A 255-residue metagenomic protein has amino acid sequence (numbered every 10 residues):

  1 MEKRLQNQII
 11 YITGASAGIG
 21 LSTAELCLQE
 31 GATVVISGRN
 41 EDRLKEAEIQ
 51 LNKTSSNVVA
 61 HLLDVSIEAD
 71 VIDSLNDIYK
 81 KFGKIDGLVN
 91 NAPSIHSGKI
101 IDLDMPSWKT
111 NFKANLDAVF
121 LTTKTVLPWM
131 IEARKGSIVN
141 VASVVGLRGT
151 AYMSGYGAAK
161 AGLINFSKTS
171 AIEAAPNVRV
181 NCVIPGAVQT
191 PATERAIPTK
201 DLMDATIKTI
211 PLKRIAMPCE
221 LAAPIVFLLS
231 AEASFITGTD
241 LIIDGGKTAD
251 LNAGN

Functional and structural regions predicted by a protein language model:
S16-G18: Conserved glycine-rich cofactor-binding loop
V89, A175, R179, I236-G238: Short, small/polar-rich loop/turn modules that mediate ligand/substrate recognition or access, typified
K99-I100, D104-F112, I138, T206: Substrate-binding pocket helix/loop in short-chain dehydrogenase/reductase
T123, A159, S167: Active-site helix of classical SDR
P128, A171-P176, S234: Alpha-helical segment proximal to the catalytic Tyr-Lys
S143: Residue(s) in the substrate-gating loop at a strand-loop-helix junction that position the organic substrate next
R148, V226, T237-N255: Short C-terminal tail/terminal secondary-structure segment of NAD(P)H-dependent dehydrogenase/reductase domains
